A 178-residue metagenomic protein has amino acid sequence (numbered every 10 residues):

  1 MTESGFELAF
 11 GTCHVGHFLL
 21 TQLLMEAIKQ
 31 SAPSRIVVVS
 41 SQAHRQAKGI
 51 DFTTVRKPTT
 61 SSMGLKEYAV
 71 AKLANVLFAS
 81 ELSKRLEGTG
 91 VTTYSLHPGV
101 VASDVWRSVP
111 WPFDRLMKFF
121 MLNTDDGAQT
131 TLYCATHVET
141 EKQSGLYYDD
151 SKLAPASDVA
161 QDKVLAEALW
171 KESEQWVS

Functional and structural regions predicted by a protein language model:
M1-A102, W176-V177: Rossmann-fold NAD(P)H-dependent dehydrogenase/reductase core
M1-T2, R107-P110, S157-A160: Short acidic, glycine/proline-rich loop/turn micro-motifs
E3, T60, G64, F113-M117 (+1 more regions): A short, mixed-charge helix-start or loop-turn motif at secondary-structure junctions
Q46, S103, K152-S157: Generic structural signal for helix capping and beta-alpha/helix-loop junctions
T53-T54, A102-R115: A glycine/serine/threonine-rich, flexible loop-to-helix segment that serves as the NAD(P) cofactor-binding "lid"
A71, S95, R115-P155, Q161-E167 (+1 more regions): C-terminal helical subdomain
W170-S178: A short, amphipathic alpha-helical segment
